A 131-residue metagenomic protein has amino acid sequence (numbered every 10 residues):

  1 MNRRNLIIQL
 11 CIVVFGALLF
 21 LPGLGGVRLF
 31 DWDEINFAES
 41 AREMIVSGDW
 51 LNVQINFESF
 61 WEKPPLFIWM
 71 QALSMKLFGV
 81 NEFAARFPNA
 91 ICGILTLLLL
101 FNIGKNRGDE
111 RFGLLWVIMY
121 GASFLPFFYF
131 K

Functional and structural regions predicted by a protein language model:
M1-K131: Membrane-integral, polyisoprenol-dependent glycosyltransferases of the GT-C/oligosaccharyltransferase superfamily
